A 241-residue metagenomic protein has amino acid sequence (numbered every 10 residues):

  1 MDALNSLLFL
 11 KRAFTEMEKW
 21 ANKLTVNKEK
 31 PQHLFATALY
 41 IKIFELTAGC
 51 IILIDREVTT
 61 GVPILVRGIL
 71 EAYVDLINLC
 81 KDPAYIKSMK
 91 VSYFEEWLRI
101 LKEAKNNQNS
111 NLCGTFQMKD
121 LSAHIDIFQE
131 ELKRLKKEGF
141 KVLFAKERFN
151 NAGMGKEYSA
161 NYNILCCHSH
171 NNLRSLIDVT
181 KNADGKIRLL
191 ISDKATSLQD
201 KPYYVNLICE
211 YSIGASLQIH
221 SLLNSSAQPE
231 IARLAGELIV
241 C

Functional and structural regions predicted by a protein language model:
M1-C241: A cross-kingdom marker of C-terminal helix-rich interaction/assembly modules
